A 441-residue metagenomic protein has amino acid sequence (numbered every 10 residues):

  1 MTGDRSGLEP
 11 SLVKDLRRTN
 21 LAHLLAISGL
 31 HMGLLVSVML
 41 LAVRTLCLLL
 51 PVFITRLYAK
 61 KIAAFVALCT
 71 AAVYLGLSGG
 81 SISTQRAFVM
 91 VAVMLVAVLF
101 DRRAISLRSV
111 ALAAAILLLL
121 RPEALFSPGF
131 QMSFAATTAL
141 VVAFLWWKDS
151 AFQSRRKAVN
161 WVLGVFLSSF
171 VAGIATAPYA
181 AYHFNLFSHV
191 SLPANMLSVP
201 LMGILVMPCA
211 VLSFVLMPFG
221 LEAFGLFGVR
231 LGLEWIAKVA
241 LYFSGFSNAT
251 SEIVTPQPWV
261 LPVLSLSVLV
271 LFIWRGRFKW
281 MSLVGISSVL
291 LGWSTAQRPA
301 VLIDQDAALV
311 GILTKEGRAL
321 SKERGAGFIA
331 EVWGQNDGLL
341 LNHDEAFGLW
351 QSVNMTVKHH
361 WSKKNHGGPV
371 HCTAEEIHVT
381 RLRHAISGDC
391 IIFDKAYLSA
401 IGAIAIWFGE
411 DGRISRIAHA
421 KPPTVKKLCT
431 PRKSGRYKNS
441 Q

Functional and structural regions predicted by a protein language model:
M1-A87: Aromatic-rich juxtamembrane segments at the membrane interface
G29, G33, I62-V66, A87 (+4 more regions): Alpha-helical transmembrane segments
S37-T45, S213-F214, S265-I273: Hydrophobic, aromatic-rich transmembrane alpha-helices and their immediate juxtamembrane boundary segments
G76, G80-L264: Internal transmembrane alpha-helical bundles of multi-pass membrane proteins
P122, R298-A300, H366-G367: Generic recognition of flexible, low-complexity loop/linker segments
Q131, L163, S247-V301, D306-A308: Glycine- and aromatic-enriched alpha-helical transmembrane segments of multi-pass membrane proteins
L313-Q441: Extracytosolic and intramembrane catalytic regions of membrane-associated proteins in envelope/secretory systems
